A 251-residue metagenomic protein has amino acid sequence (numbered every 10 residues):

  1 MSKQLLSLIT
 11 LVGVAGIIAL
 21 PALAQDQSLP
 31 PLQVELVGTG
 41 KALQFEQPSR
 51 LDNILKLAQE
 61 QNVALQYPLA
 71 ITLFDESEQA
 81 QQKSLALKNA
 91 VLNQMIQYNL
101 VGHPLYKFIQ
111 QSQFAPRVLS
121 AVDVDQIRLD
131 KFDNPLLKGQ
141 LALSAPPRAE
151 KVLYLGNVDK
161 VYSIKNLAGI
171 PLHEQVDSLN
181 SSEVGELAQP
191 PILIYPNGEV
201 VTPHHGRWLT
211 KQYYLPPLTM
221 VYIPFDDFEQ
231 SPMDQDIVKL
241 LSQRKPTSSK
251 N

Functional and structural regions predicted by a protein language model:
M1-Q25: Gram-negative bacterial Sec-dependent N-terminal signal peptides
S2, A24-N251: Ser/Thr/Pro/Gly-biased, low-complexity, turn-/loop-rich segments that often occur immediately after N-terminal
